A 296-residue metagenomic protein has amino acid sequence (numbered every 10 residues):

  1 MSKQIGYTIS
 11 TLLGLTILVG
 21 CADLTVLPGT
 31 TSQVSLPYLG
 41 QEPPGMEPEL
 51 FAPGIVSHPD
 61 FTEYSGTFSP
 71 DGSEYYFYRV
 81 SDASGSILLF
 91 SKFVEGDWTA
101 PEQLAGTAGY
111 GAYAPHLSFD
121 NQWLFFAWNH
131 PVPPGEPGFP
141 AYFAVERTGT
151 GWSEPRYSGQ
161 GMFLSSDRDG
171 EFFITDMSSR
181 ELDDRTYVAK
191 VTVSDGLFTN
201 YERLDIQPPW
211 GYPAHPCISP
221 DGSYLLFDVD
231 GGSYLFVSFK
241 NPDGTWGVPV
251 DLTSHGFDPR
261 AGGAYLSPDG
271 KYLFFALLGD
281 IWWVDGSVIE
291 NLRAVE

Functional and structural regions predicted by a protein language model:
M1-T11: Bacterial N-terminal signal peptides that target proteins for export
G6, C21-P28: Residue-level recognition of alpha-helix boundary/capping or hinge positions
S10-G20: Bacterial N-terminal signal peptides
L27-E296: Short, conserved micro-motifs composed of acidic
